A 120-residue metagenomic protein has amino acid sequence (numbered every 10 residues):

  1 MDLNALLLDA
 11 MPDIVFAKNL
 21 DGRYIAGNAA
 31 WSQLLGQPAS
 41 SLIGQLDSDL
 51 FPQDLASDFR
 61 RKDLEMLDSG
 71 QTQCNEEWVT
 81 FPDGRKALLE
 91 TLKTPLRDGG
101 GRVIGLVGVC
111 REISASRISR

Functional and structural regions predicted by a protein language model:
M1-L20: Sensory modules in modular signal-transduction proteins
D2, R117-R120: Sensory-domain boundary/capping and coupling elements
Y24-I25: Conserved hydrophobic beta-strand signature of PAS-family and PAS-like sensory domains
A30-L42: PAS/PAS-like sensory domain cap-loop motif
S41-D54: PAS-family sensory/regulatory domains
F51-E65, C74-N75: PAS/Per-ARNT-Sim sensory domains
W78-G84, R97-D98: PAS-family sensory domains
T91, G101-E112: PAS-family sensory domains
